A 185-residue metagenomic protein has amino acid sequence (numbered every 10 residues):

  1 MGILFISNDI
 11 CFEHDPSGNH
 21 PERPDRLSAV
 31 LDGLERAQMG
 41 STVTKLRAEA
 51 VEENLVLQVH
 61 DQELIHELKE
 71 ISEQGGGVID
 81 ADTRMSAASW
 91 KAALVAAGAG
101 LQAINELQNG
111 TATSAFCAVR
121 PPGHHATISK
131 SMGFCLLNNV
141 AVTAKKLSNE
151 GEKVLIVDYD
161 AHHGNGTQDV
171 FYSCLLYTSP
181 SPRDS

Functional and structural regions predicted by a protein language model:
M1-S179: HDAC/HDAC-like amidohydrolase catalytic core signature
P180-S185: A short, hydrophobic C-terminal helix/tail in secreted or cell-surface proteins
